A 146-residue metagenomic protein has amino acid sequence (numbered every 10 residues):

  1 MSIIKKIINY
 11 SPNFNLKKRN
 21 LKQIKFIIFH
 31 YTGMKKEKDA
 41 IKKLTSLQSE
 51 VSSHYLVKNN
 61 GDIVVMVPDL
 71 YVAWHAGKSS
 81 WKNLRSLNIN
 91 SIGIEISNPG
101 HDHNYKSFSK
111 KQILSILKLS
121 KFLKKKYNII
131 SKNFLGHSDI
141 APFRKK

Functional and structural regions predicted by a protein language model:
S2-N128, K132: Active-site-adjacent loop/helix surface patches within enzyme catalytic domains that shape the substrate-binding cleft
N88, K145-K146: Charge-rich, low-complexity amphipathic helices in intrinsically disordered tails/linkers adjacent to domains
Y127-R144: Acidic/histidine-rich, metal-coordinating catalytic segments
